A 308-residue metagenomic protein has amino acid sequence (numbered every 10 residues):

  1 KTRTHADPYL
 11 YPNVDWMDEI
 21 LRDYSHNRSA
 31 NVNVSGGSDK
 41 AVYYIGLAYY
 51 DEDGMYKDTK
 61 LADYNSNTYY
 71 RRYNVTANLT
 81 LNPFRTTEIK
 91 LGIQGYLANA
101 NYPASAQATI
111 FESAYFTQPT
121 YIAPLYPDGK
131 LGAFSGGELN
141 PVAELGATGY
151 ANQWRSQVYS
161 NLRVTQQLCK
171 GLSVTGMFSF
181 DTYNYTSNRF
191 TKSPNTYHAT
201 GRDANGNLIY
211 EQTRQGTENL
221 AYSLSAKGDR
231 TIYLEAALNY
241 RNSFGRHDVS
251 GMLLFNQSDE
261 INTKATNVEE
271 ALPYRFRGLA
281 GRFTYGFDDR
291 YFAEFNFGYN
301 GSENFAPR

Functional and structural regions predicted by a protein language model:
K1-N13, Y44, Y50-Q157, M177 (+2 more regions): Surface-exposed loop/interface segments of Gram-negative outer-membrane beta-barrel transport/assembly proteins
N13-L21, S25: Periplasmic N-terminal accessory/gating domains of Gram-negative outer-membrane beta-barrel systems
N27, S38-D39, N82-T86, Q167-C169 (+2 more regions): Outer-membrane beta-barrel channels and translocator barrels
V32-S38, V75-L81, S160-Q166, A236-Y240 (+1 more regions): Residues on the lipid-exposed face of transmembrane beta-strands in outer-membrane beta-barrel proteins
G36-D39, Y56, L79, R155 (+1 more regions): A conserved hydrophobic secondary-structure block that centers on an alpha-helix together with its immediately flanking
S250, G278-R282, R290-F292: Short glycine-rich loop/turn motifs
S258, A293-E303: Transmembrane beta-strand segments that form the barrel wall of outer-membrane beta-barrel proteins
A306-R308: Short, intrinsically disordered, charge-balanced linker/junction segments flanking boundaries in proteins
